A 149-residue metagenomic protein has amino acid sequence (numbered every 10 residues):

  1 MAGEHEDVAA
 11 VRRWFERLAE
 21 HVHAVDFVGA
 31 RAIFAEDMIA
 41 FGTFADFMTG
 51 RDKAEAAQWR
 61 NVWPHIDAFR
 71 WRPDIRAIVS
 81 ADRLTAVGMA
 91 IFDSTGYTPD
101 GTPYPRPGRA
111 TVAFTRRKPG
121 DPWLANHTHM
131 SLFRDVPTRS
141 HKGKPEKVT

Functional and structural regions predicted by a protein language model:
M1-E36, G143-T149: Short, low-complexity N-terminal intrinsically disordered segments enriched in polar/charged residues
R13, R70-R72, P107: Short solvent-exposed loop/turn micro-motifs enriched in small/polar/acidic residues
F27-L84, A90: A solvent-exposed, acidic/Ser-Thr-rich amphipathic alpha-helical stretch
Q58-W59, P73-V79, F92-S94, R109-R116 (+1 more regions): Hydrophobic/aromatic beta-strand elements that line small-molecule binding cavities or substrate pockets in beta-rich
H65-I66, S94-P105, R134: Short, cysteine-centered beta-strand-loop-beta hairpins and adjacent loop/turn segments enriched in charged/polar
D74-A81, M130-R134, K142-V148: Glycine-rich beta-strand-turn "strand-cap" elements at beta-sheet edges
I78-V87, T102, F114-L124: A short, structured loop/turn motif at beta-sheet edges
P107-K142: Short beta-strand edge/turn micro-motifs at domain boundaries
